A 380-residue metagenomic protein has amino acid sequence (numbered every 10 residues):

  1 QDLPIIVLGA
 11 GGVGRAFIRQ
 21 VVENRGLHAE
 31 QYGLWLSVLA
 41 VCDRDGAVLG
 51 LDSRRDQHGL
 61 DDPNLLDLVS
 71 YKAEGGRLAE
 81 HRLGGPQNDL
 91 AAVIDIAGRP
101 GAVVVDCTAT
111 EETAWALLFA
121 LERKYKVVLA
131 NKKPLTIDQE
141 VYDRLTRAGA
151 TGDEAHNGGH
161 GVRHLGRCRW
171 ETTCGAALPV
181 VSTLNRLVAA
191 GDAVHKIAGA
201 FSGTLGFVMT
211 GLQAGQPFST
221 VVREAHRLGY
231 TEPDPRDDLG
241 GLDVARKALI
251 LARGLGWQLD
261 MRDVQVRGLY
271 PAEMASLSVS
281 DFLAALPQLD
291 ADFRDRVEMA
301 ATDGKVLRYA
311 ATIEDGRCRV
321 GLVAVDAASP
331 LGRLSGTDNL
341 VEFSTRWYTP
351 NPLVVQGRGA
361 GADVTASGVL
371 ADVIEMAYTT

Functional and structural regions predicted by a protein language model:
Q1-R123: N-terminal glycine-/serine-/threonine-rich beta1-alpha1-beta2 phosphate-ribose binding loop of Rossmann-like
L8, G12, A16, L36 (+12 more regions): Conserved active-site and cofactor/substrate-binding residues in soluble primary-metabolism enzymes
V41, V103-D106, V127-A130, C168-T172 (+3 more regions): General beta-strand structural signal in soluble alpha/beta enzymes
T110-R123, K132-W170, L178-L187: Rossmann-fold NAD(P)-binding glycine/threonine-rich loop
T146-A150, R163, R169-T231, L242 (+1 more regions): Rossmann-like NAD(P)H-binding beta-loop-alpha module
A198-F201, G206, E224, Y230-T231 (+1 more regions): Catalytic, metal-anchored helix/loop core of enzyme active sites in primary metabolism
G211-L212, T220-R333, D338-L340: Substrate-binding/catalytic subdomain of NAD(P)-dependent oxidoreductase enzymes
